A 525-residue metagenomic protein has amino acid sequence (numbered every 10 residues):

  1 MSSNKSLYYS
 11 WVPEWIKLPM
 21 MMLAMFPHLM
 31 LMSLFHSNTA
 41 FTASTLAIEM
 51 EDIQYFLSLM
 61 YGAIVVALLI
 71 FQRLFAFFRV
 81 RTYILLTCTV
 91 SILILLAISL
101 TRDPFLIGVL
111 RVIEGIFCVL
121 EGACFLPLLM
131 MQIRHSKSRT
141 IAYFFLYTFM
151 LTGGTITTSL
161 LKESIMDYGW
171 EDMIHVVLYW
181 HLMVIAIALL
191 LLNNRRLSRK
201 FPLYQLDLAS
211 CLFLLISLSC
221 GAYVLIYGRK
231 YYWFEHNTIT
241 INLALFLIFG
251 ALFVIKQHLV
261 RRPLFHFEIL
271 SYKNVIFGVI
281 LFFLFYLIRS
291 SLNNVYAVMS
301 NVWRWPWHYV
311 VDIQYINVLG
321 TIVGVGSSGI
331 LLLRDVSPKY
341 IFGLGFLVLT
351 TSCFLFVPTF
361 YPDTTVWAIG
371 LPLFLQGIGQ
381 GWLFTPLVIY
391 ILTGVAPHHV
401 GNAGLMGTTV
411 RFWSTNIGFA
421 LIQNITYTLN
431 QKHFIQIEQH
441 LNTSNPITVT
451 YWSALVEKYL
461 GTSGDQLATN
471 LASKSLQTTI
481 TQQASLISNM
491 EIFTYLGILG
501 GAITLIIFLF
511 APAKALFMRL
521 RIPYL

Functional and structural regions predicted by a protein language model:
E14-L31, F35-A40, L264-Q431: 12-transmembrane solute porter fold
N38-A67: Extracellular/periplasmic helix-loop-helix junction of adjacent transmembrane segments in MFS-like secondary
T42-A47, L74-A76, L160-G169, L225 (+4 more regions): Interfacial helix-cap and linker-helix signal at transmembrane-aqueous boundaries of multi-pass secondary transporters
L57-R73, V119-L126, Y315-S328: Central cavity-lining transmembrane alpha-helices of secondary-active solute carriers, predominantly the Major
I70-A209: Helix-loop-helix hairpins in multi-pass membrane proteins, especially solute transporters
D172-L191, S210-S219, I239-F246, Q436-S444 (+1 more regions): Symmetry-related core transmembrane helices of the 12-TM Major Facilitator Superfamily/SLC fold
L190-P202, Y223-V310: Membrane-helix boundary/linker segments in multi-pass transporters
T415-P512, M518-L525: Hydrophobic transmembrane architecture of multi-pass small-molecule transporters
